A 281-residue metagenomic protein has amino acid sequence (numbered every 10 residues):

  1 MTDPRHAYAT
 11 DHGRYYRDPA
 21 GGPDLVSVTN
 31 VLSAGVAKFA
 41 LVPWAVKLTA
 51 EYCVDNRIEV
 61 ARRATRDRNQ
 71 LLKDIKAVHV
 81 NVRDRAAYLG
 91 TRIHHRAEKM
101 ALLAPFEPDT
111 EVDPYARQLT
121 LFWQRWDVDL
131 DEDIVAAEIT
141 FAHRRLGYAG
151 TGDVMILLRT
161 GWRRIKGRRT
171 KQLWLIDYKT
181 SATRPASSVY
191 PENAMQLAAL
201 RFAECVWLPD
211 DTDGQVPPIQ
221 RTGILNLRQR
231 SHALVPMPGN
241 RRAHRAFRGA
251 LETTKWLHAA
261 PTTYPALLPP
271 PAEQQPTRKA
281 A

Functional and structural regions predicted by a protein language model:
M1, T277-A281: Short intrinsically disordered terminal tails
M1-A149: Metal-dependent nuclease catalytic cores that hydrolyze phosphodiester bonds in DNA/RNA, characterized by
H12, G21, G167-K171, A281: Intrinsic-disorder/low-complexity loop/linker signature
D113, R117, R242, Y264-L267 (+1 more regions): Solvent-exposed, non-transmembrane amphipathic alpha-helical segments
Q124-L130, S231-R242, T277-R278: Short, charged low-complexity intrinsically disordered segments located at boundaries of structured domains
I139-A260: Mg2+/Mn2+-dependent nuclease catalytic core
T253-P276: Charged phosphate-binding loop/patch that engages nucleotide di/tri-phosphates or the phosphate backbone of nucleic
